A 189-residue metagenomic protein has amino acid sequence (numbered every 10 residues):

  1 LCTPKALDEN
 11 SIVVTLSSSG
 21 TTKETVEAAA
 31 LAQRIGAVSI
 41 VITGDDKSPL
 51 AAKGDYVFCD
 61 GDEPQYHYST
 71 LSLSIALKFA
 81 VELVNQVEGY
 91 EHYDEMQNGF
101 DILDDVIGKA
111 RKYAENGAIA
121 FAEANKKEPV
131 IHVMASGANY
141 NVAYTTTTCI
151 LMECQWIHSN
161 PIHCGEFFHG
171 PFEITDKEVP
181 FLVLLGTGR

Functional and structural regions predicted by a protein language model:
L1-C2, C164-H169: Short acidic loop-to-helix transition motifs that present clustered carboxylates
L1-G89, S136, L185-R189: Glycine-rich phosphate-binding loops that contact phosphosugars or nucleotide phosphates
E9-N10, K127-E128, E178: Phosphate-coordination loops involved in phosphoryl transfer and adenosine-cofactor binding
A30-L31, T146-M152, D176-K177: Short, solvent-exposed amphipathic alpha-helical segments in soluble enzyme and RNA/protein-processing domains
P64, V81-I162: Active-site phosphate/pyrophosphate-binding segments
A120-F121, F168-P171: Generic recognition of flexible, low-complexity loop/linker segments
E173-R189: C-terminal active-site/capping subdomain that shapes the small-molecule cofactor and substrate pocket of enzyme
